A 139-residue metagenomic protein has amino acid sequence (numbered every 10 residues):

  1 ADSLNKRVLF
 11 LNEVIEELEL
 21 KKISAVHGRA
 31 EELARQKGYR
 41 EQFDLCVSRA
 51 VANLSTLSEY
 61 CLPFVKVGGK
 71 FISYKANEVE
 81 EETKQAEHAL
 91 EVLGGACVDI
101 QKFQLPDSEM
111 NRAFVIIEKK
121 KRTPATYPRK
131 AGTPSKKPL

Functional and structural regions predicted by a protein language model:
A1-A52, S58: Conserved SAM/SAH cofactor-binding pocket of Class I
R7-L9, V79, T83: Short alpha-helix immediately C-terminal to the canonical SAM-binding loop
E31, A76-E80, L105: Short "lid" loop at the C-terminus of a central beta-strand within the Rossmann-like core of SAM-dependent
V51-N53, N77, R122: Short glycine-rich anion-binding loops that position phosphate/pyrophosphate groups of nucleotides and phosphorylated
V65-V67: Helix-to-beta-strand junctions that scaffold the AdoMet/dcAdoMet cofactor pocket in Class I SAM-dependent enzymes
F71-I72: A short hydrophobic/small-residue beta-strand
K84-L139: SAM/dcSAM-binding transferase cores
